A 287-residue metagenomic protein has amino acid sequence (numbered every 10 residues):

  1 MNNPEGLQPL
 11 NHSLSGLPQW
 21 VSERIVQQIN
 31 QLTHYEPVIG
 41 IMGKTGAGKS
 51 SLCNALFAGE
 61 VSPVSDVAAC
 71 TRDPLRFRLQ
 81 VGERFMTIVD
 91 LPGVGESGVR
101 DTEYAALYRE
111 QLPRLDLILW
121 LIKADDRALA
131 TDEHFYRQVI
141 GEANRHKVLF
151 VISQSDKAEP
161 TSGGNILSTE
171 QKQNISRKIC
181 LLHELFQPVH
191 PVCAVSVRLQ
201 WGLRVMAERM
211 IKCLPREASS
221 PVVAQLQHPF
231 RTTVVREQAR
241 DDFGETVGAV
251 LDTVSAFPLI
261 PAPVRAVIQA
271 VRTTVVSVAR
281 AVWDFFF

Functional and structural regions predicted by a protein language model:
M1-T87, L91, F285: Conserved G1/Walker A P-loop phosphate-binding module
S15-G16, W20-Q27, Y35-M42, A47 (+2 more regions): C-terminal-of-GTPase-core extension/linker across diverse P-loop GTPases
G16-P18, S65-D66, G95-R100, D126-A128: Short, flexible loop segments at the rims of nucleotide/cofactor-binding pockets, characterized by
Q80-E83, L107-Q187: Conserved C-terminal guanine-recognition region of P-loop GTPase G domains, centered on the G4
P92-D101, N165-E170: Flexible beta-alpha connector loops of hexameric P-loop NTPases
G95-E96, R127-A128, A158-E159, L226 (+1 more regions): Catalytic P-loop NTPase motifs of RecA-like helicase/translocase cores
D156-A224: Canonical P-loop GTPase G-domain recognition
G248-V276, R280, D284-F287: Short hydrophobic membrane-inserting alpha-helices and related fusion/pore-forming segments
